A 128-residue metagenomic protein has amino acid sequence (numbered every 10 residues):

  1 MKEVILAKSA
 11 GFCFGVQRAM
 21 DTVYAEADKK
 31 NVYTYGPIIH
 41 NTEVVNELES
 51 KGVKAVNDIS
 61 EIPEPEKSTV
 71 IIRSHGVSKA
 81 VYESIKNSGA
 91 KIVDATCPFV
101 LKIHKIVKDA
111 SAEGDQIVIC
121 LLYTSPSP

Functional and structural regions predicted by a protein language model:
K2-V4: Extreme N-terminal starter segment of soluble prokaryotic enzymes
A7-A10, F14: Positively charged, low-complexity intrinsically disordered leader regions
V32-I38, I119-C120: Short internal beta-strands
I38-G52: N-terminal beta-loop-helix "entrance" segment that forms/cooperates in small-molecule cofactor or anionic ligand
K54-P65: Short acidic low-complexity segments
A90-E113, L121: Ser/Thr/Gly-rich flexible loops in soluble cytosolic domains mediating phosphotransfer, phosphorylation
Y123-P128: Conserved small/polar residues in nucleotide/adenosyl-binding loops
